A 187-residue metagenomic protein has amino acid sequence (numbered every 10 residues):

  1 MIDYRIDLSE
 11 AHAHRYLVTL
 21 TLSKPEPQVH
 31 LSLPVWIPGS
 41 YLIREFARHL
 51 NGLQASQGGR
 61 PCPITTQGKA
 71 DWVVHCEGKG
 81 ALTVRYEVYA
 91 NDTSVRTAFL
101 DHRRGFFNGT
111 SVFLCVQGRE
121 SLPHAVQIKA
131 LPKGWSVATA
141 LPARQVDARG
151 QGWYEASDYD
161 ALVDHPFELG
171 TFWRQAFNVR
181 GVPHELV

Functional and structural regions predicted by a protein language model:
M1-W36: Early extracytoplasmic/domain-onset interaction patches
P25-Q57: N-terminal, post-signal-peptide region of Sec/Tat-exported proteins
E45-G52, S56, R60-V187: Non-catalytic architectural context of zinc metalloproteases
